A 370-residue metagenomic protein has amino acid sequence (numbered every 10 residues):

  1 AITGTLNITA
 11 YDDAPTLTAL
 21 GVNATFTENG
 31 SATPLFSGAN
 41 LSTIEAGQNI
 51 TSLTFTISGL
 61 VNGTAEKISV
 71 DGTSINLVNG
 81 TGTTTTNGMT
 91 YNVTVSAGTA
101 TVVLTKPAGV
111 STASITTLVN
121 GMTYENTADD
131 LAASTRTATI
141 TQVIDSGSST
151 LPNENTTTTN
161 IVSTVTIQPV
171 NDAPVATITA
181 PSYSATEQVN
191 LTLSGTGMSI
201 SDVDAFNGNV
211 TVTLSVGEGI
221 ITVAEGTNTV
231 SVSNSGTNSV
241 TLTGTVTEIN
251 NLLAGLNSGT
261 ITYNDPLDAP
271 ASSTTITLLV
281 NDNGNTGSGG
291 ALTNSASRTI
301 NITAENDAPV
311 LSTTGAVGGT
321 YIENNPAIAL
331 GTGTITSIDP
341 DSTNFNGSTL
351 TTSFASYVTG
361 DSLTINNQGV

Functional and structural regions predicted by a protein language model:
A1-V370: Extracellular glycosylation-rich, acidic/polar low-complexity regions of adhesion- and matrix-associated proteins
